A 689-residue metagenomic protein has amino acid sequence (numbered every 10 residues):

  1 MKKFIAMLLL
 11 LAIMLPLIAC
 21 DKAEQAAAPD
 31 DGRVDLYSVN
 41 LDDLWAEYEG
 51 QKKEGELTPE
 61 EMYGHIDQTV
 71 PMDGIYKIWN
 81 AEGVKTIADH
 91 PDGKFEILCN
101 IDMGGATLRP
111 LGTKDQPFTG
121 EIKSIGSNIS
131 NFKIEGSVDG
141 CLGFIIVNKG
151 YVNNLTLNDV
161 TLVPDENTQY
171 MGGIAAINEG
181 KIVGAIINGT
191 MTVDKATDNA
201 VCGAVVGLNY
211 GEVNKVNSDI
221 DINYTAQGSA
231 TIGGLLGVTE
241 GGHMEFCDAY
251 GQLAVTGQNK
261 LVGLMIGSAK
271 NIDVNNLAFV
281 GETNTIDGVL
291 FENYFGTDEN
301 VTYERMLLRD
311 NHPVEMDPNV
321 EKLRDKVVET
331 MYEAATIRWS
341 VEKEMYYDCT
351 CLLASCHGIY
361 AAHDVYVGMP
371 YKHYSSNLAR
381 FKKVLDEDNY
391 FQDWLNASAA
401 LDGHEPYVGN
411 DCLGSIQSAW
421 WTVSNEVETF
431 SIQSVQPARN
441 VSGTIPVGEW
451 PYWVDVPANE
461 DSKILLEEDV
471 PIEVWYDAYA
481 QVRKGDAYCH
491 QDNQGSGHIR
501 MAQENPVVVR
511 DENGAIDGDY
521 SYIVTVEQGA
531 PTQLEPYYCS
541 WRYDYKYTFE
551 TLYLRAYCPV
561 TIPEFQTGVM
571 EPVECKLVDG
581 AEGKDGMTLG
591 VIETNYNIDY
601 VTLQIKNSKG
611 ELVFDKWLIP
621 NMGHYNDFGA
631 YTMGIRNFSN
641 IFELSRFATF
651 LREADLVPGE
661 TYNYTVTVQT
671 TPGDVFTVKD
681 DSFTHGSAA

Functional and structural regions predicted by a protein language model:
L15-G32: Sec-dependent signal peptide cleavage junction
P29-E315: Surface-exposed repetitive/solenoidal architectures
E315-V423: N-terminal capping segments
E426-T532: ...with weaker cross-activation on analogous glycine-rich loops/strands in unrelated enzymes
V560-T588: Short, compositionally biased P/S/T/A/G/V-rich stretches that sit at domain boundaries
V613-S639, D681-S682: Solvent-exposed serine/threonine-rich low-complexity stretches and specific carbohydrate-binding patches
T632-P658: Signal that preferentially marks extracellular ectodomain short beta-strand elements of beta-sandwich modules
G673-A689: Short beta-strand elements
